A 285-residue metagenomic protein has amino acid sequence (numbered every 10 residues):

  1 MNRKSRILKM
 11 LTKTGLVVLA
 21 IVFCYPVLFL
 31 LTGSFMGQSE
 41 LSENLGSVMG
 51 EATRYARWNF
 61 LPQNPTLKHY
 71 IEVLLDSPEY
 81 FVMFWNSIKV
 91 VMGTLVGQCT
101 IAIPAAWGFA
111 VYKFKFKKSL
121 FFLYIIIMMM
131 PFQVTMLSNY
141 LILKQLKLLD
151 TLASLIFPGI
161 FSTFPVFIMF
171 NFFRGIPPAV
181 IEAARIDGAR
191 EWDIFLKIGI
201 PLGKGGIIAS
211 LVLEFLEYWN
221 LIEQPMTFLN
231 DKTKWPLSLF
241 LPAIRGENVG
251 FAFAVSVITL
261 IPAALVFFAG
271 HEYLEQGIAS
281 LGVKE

Functional and structural regions predicted by a protein language model:
N2-E285: A structural signal for multi-pass alpha-helical bundles of membrane permease subunits that mediate small-molecule
